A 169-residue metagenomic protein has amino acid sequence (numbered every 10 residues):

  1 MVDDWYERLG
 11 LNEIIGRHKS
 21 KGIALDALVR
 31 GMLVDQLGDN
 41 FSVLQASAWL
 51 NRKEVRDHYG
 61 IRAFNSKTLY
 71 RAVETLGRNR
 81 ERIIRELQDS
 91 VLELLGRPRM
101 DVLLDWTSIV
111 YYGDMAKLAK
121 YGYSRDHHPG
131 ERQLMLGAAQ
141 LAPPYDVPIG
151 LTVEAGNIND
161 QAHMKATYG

Functional and structural regions predicted by a protein language model:
M1-K120, G137-N159, M164-K165: Dynamic "connector" segments at or just before major functional cores
H127-M135: Short, flexible loop/turn motifs enriched in small residues
G169: Phosphate/diphosphate-binding loops
